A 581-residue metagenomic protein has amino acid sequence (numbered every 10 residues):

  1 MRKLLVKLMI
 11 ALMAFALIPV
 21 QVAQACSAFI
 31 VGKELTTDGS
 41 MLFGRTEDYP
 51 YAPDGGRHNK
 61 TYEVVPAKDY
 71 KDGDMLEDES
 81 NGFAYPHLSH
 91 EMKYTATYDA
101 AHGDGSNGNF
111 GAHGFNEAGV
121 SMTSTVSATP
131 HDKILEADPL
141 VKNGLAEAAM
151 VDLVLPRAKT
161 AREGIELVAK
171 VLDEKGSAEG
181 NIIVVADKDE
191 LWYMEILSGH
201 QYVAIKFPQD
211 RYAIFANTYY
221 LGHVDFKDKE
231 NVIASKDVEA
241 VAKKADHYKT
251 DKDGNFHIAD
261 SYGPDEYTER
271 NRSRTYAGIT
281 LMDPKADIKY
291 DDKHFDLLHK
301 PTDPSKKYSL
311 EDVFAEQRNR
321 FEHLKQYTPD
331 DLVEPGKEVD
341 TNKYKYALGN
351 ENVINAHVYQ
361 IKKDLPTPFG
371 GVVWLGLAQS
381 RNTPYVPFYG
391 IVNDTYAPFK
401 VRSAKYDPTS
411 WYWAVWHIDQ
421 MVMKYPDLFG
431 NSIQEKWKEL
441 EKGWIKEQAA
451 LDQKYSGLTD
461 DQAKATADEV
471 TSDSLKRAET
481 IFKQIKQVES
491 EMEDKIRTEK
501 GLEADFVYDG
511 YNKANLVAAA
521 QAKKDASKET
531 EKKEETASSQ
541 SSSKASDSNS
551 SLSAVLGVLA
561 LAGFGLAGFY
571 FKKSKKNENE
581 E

Functional and structural regions predicted by a protein language model:
M1-M9: Bacterial N-terminal signal peptides that target proteins for export
M13-Q21: Hydrophobic core
C26-A146, L167-Y308: A contiguous strand-loop segment
D330-T459: Substrate-recognition/cap regions that form aromatic- and gly/pro-loop-enriched pockets for small-molecule ligands
K438-E531: Histidine-centered catalytic/metal-binding microenvironments
K524-N549, E580-E581: C-terminal low-complexity, Ser/Thr- and acidic/Pro-rich disordered "stalk" regions positioned immediately N-terminal
S548-F564, Y570: Short, hydrophobic alpha-helical membrane anchors of single-pass surface/secreted proteins
F564-E581: C-terminal membrane-anchoring or membrane-association module
